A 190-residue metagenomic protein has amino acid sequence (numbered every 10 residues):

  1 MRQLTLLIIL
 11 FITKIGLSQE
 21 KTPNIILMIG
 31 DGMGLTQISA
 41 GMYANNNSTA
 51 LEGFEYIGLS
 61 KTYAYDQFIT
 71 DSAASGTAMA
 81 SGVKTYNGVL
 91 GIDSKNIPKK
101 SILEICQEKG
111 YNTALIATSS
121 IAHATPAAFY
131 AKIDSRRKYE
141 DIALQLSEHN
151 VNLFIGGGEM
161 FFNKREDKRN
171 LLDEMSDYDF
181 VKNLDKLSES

Functional and structural regions predicted by a protein language model:
L4-T13: Sec-dependent N-terminal signal peptides
K14-S18: Sec/Tat signal peptide C-region and signal peptidase I cleavage site
Q19-R165, R169-E189: N-terminal catalytic scaffold of extracellular/periplasmic and nuclease hydrolases that process anionic headgroups
